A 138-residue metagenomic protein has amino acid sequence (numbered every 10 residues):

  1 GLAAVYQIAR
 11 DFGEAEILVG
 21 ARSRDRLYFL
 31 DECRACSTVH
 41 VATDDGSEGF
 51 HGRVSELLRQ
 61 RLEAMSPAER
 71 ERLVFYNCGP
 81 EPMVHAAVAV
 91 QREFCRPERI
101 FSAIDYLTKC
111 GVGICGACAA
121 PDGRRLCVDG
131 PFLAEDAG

Functional and structural regions predicted by a protein language model:
G1-L107: FNR/FR-type flavoprotein reductase catalytic core
E56, V112, A134-E135: Generic structural "secondary-structure junction" signal
C78, C110, C127: Functionally engaged cysteine thiol sites
E81-P82, A86-A89, E93-F94, F101 (+1 more regions): Iron-sulfur (Fe-S) cluster-binding segments and ferredoxin-like electron-carrier domains, especially [2Fe-2S]
L107-C118: Cysteine-centered iron-sulfur cluster-binding motifs in ferredoxin-type domains/subunits of redox enzymes
